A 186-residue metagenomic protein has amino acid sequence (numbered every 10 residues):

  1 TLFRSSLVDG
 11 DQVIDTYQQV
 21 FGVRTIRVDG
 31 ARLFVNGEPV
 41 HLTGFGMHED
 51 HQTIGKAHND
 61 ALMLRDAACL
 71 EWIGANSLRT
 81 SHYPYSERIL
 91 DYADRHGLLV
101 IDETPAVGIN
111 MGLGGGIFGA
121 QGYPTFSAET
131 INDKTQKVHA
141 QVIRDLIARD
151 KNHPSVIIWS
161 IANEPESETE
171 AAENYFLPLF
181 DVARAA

Functional and structural regions predicted by a protein language model:
T1-L2: Short, small-residue-biased leader/transition segments that mark boundaries at the very start of proteins
S6-G122, A128-F176: Active-site-adjacent substrate/metal-binding segments within catalytic domains of carbohydrate-active enzymes
A93, A183-R184: A generic structural signal for well-ordered alpha-helical segments
G112, A185-A186: Short, acidic/small-residue loops that bind anionic groups at enzyme active sites
